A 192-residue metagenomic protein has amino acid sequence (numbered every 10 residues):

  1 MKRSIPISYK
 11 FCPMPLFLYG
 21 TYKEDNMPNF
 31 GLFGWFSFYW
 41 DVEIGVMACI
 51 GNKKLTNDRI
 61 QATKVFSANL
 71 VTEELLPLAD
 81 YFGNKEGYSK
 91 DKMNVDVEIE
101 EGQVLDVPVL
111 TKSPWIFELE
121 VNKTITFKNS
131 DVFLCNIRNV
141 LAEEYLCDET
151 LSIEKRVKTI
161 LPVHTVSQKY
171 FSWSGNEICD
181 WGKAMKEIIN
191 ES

Functional and structural regions predicted by a protein language model:
M1-S192: Basic, polyanion-binding surface patches
